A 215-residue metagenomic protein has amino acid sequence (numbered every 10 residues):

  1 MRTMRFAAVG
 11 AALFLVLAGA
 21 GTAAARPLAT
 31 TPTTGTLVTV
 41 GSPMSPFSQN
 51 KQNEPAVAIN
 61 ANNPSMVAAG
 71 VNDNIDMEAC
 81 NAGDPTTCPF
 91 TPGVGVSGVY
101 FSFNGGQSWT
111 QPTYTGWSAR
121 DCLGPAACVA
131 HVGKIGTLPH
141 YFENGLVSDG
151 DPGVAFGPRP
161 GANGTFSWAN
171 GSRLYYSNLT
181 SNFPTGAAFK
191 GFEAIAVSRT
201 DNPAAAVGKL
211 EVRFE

Functional and structural regions predicted by a protein language model:
M1-G10: Bacterial N-terminal signal peptides that target proteins for export
V9-G19: Bacterial N-terminal signal peptides
A23-E215: C-terminal PAP-associated
